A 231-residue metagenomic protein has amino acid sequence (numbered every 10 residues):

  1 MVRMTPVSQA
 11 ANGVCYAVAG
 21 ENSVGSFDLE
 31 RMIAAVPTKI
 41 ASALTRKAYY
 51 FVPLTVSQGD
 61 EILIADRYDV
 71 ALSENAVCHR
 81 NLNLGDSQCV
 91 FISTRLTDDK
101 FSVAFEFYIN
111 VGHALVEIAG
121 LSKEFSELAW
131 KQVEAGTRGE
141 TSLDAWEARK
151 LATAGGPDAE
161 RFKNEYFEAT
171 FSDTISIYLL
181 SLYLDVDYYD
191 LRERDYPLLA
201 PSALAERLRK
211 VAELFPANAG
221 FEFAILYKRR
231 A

Functional and structural regions predicted by a protein language model:
M1-K100, E213-A231: A metal-dependent hydrolase signature that marks the N-terminal structural subdomain at the beginning of catalytic folds
M1-Q9, D158-A231: Pan-zinc metallopeptidase signature
Q58-D60, T137, L180: Short alpha-helix boundary/capping elements
R95-D98, S102, A159-K163: Short helix-to-loop capping/linker segments positioned immediately adjacent to catalytic or ligand/cofactor-binding
K100-I109, H113-A114, E165, A169: Active-site alpha-helix of zinc metalloproteases
F101-F105, E117-A152, Y188-Y196: Post-HEXXH active-site segment of zinc metalloproteases
G112-G120, S176: Active-site-flanking alpha-helical
A152-D158: Acidic/His metal-coordination segments adjacent to aromatic residues that form catalytic metal sites in metalloenzymes
